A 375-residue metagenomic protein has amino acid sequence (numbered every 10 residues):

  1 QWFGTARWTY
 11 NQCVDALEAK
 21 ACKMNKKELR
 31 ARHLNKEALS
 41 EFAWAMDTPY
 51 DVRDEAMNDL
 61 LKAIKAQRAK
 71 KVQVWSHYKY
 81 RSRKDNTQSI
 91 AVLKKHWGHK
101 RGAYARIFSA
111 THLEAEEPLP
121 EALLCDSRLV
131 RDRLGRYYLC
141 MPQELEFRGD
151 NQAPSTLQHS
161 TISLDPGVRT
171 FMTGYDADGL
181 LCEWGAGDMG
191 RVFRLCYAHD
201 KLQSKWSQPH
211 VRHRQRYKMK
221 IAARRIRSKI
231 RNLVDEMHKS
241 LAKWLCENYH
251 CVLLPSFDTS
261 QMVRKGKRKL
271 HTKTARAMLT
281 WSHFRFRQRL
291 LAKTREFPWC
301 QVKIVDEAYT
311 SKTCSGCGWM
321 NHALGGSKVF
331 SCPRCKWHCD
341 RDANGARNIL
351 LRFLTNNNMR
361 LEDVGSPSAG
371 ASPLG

Functional and structural regions predicted by a protein language model:
Q1-V52, G326: Long, compositionally biased intrinsically disordered regions
W2-T5, T48, V52-A56, M237 (+2 more regions): Short amphipathic alpha-helical segments
A6, A56-I64, H199, A223-I230: Short amphipathic alpha-helical coiled-coil/interface segments
C13, E55-Q67, A343-F353: Stable alpha-helical structural segments in soluble proteins, enriched in small hydrophobic residues
L17-A21, I64, R68-W75, L145 (+2 more regions): Long, hydrophobic, amphipathic alpha-helical segments used as structural scaffolds
R30-R133, A186, R276: Acidic carboxylate diad motif detector
R133-G375: Positively charged, helix-rich recognition surfaces that bind polyanionic ligands
